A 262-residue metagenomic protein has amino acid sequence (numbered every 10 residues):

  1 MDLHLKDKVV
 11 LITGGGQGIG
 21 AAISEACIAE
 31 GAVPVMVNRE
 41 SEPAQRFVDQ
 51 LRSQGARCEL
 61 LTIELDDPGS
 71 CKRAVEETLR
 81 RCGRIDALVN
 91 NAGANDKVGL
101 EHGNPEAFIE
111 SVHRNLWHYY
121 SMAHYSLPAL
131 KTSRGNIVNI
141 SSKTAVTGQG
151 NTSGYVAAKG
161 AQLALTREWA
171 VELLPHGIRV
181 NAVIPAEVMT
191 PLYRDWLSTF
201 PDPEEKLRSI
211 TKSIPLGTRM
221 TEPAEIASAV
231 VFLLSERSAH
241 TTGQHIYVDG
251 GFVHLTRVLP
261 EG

Functional and structural regions predicted by a protein language model:
G14-Q17: Conserved glycine-rich cofactor-binding loop
V89, L174, R179, T241-G243: Short, small/polar-rich loop/turn modules that mediate ligand/substrate recognition or access, typified
G99-V112, I210: Substrate-binding pocket helix/loop in short-chain dehydrogenase/reductase
A123, A158, T166: Active-site helix of classical SDR
P128, V171-P175, A239: Alpha-helical segment proximal to the catalytic Tyr-Lys
S142: Residue(s) in the substrate-gating loop at a strand-loop-helix junction that position the organic substrate next
T147, V231, T242-G262: Short C-terminal tail/terminal secondary-structure segment of NAD(P)H-dependent dehydrogenase/reductase domains
